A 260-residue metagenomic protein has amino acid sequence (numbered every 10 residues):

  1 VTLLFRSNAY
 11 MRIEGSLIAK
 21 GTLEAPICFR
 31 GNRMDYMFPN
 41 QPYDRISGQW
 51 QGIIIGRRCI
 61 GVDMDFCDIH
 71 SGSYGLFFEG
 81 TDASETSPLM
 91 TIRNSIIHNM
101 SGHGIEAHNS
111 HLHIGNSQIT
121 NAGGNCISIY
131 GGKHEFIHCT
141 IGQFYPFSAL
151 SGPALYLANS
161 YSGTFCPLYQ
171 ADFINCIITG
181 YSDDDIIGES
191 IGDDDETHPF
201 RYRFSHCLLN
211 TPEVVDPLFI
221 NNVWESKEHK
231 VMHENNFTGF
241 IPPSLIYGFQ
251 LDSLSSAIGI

Functional and structural regions predicted by a protein language model:
V1-I260: Beta-strand/loop edge motif enriched in small/polar residues
